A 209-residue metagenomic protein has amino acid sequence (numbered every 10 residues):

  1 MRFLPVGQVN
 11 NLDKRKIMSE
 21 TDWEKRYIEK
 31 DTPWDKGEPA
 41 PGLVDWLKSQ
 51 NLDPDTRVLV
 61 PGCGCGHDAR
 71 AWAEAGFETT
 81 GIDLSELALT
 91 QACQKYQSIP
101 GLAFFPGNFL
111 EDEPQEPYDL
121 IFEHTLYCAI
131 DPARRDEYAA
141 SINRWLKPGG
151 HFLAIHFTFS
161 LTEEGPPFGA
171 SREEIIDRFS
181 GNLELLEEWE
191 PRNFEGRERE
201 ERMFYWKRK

Functional and structural regions predicted by a protein language model:
F3, L12-V60, G64-E116, I130-K209: Class I (Rossmann-like) S-adenosyl-L-methionine-dependent methyltransferase catalytic domain, capturing the SAM-binding
D119: Conserved acidic residues
F122: A conserved beta-strand element that flanks and buttresses the S-adenosyl-L-methionine
T125-A129: Short catalytic micro-motifs in class I SAM-dependent methyltransferases
